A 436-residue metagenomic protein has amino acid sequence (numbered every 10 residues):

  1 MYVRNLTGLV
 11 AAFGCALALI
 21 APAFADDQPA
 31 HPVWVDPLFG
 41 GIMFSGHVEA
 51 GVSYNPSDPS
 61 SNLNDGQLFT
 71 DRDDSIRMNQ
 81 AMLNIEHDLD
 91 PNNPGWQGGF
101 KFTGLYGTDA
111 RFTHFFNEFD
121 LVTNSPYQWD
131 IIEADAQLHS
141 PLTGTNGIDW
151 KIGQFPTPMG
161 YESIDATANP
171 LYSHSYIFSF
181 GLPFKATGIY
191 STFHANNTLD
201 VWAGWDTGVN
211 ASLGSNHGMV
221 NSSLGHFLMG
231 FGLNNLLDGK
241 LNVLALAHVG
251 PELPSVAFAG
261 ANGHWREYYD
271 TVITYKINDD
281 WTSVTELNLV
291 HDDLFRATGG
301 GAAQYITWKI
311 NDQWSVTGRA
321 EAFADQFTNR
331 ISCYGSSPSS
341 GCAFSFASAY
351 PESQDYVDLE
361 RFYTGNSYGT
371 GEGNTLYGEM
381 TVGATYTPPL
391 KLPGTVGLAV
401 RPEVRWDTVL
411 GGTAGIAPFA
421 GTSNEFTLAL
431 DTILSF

Functional and structural regions predicted by a protein language model:
M1-L68, N84, E352-Y368, F436: N-terminal periplasmic/intermembrane-space "pro-region" immediately following the signal or transit peptide
Y2, Y176-I177, D292: A generic structural signal for short
T7-G8, L182-P183, A297-T298, T432: Short hydrophobic/aromatic segments of transmembrane alpha-helices and their interfaces
D27-N210, S223-G225, G232-N242, Y305-T328: Outer membrane beta-barrel
F69-T70, T113, D120-N124, G239-F436: Outer-membrane beta-barrel pore domains
P170-S173, G204-G218, F227, H248-F258: Active-site-proximal beta-alpha loop/turn segments in soluble metabolic enzymes
P183, T187, G204, G218-H226 (+2 more regions): Short, contiguous, pocket-lining structural segments that sit at or immediately flank catalytic/ligand-binding sites
